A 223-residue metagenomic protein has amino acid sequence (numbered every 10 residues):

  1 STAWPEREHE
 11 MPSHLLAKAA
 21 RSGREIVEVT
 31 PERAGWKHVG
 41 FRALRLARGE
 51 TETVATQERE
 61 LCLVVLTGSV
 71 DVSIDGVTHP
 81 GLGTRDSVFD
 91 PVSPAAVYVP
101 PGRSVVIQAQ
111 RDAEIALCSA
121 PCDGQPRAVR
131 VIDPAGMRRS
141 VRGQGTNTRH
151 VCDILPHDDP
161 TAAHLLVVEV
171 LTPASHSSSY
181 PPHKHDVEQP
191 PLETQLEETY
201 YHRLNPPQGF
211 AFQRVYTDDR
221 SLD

Functional and structural regions predicted by a protein language model:
S1-E10: Short, Lys/Arg-enriched N-terminal segments with co-localized hydrophobic residues within the first ~10-30 amino acids
M11-A20: Intrinsically disordered, low-complexity terminal regions
A20-T53, E60, T148-T199: A short glycine-rich, His/Asp/Glu-containing loop-to-beta-strand
E32-H38, E52-V54, L61, D71 (+4 more regions): Fe(II)/2-oxoglutarate oxygenase catalytic core
Q57-P80, V99, A174-H176, D186-D223: Glycine- and acidic-residue-biased ligand/ion/polar-headgroup-sensing regions
H79-S93, Y98-R103, V131-A135, V151: Short acidic (Asp/Glu) patches
V88-P126: Ligand-binding loop in jelly-roll beta-barrel domains
D112-A174: Surface-exposed beta-loop interaction hotspot
